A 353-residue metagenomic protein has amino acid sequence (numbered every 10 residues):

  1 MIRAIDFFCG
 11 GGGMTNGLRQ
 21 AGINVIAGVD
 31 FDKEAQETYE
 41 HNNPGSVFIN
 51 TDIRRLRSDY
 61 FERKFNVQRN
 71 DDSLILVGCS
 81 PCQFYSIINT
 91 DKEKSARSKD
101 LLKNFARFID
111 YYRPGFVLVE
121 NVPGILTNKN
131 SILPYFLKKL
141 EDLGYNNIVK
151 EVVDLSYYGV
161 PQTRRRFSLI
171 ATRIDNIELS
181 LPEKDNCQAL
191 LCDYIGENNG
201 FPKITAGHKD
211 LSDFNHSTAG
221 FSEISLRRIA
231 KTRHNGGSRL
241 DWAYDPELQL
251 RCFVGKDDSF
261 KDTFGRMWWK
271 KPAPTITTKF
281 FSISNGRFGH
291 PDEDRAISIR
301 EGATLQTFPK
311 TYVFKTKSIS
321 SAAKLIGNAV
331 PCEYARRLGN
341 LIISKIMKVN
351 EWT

Functional and structural regions predicted by a protein language model:
M1, V25, V47, L74 (+1 more regions): The start of beta-strands in P-loop NTPase/AAA+ ATPase cores
A4-M14, D71-N89, F116-V122, L169-R173 (+3 more regions): Conserved proline-anchored active-site loop of SAM-dependent methyltransferases that bridges a beta-strand
G17-N24, N42: A short, Lys/Arg-enriched amphipathic alpha-helix followed by its capping loop at the start of a domain
G28-V29: The conserved SAM/SAH-binding core of class I Rossmann-like methyltransferase domains, concentrating on the hydrophobic
D32: Conserved SAM/SAH-binding beta-strand->alpha-helix loop
E37-V67: S-adenosyl-L-methionine
D59, R63-N70, Q83-K261: Class I S-adenosyl-L-methionine
H216-T353: C-terminal target-recognition/interaction regions appended to catalytic cores
